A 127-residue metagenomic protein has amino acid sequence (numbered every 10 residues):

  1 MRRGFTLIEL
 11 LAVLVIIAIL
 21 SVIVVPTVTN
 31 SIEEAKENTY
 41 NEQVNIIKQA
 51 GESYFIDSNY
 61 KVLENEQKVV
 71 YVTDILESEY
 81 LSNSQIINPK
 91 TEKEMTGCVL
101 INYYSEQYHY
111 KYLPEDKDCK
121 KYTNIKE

Functional and structural regions predicted by a protein language model:
R2-V28: N-terminal single-pass transmembrane signal-anchor helix
T27-K48: Aliphatic-rich helix starts adjacent to a transmembrane/signal segment
Q43-N59: N-terminal alpha-helical signal peptides/signal-anchor transmembrane segments
N59-E106: Extracellular/periplasmic head regions of type IV pilus-like filament subunits
S105-E127: Low-complexity, S/T/G/P-rich flexible repeat/linker segments used as non-globular hinges and stalks within
